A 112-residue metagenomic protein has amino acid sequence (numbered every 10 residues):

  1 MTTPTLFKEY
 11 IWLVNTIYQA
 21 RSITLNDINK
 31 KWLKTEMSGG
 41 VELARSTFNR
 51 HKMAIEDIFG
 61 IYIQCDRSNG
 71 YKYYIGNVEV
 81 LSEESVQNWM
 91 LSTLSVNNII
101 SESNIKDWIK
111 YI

Functional and structural regions predicted by a protein language model:
M1-I112: Short glycine- and basic-residue-enriched patches
